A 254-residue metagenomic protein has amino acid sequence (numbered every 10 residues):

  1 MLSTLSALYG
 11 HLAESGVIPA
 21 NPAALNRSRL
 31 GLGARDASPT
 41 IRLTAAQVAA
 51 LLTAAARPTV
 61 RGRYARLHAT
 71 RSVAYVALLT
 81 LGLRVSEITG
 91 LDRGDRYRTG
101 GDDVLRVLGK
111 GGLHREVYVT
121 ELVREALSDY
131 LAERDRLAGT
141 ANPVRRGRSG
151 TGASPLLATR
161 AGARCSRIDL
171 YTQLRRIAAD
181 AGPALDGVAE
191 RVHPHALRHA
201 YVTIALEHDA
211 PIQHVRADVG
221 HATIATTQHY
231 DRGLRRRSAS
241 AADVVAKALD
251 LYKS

Functional and structural regions predicted by a protein language model:
M1-S254: Conserved catalytic core of the tyrosine transesterase superfamily
